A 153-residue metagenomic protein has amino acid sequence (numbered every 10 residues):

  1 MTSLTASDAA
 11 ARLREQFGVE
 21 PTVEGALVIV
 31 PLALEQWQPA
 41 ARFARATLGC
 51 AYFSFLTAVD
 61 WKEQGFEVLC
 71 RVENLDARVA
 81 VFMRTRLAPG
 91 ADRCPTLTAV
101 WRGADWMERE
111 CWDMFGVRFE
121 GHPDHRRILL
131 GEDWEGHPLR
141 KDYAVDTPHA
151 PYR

Functional and structural regions predicted by a protein language model:
M1-R153: Terminal low-complexity/charged segments
